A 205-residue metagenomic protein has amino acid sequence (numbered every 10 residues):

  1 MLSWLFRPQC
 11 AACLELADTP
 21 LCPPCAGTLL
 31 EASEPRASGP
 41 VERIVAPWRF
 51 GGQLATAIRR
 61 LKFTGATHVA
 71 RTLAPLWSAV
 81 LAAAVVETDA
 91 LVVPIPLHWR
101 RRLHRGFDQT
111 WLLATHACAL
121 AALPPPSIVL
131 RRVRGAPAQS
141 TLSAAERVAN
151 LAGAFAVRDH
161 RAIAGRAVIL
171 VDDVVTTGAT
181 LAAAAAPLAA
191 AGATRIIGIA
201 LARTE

Functional and structural regions predicted by a protein language model:
M1-E205: Glycine-rich phosphate/pyrophosphate-handling loop used in enzymes and phosphotransfer proteins
